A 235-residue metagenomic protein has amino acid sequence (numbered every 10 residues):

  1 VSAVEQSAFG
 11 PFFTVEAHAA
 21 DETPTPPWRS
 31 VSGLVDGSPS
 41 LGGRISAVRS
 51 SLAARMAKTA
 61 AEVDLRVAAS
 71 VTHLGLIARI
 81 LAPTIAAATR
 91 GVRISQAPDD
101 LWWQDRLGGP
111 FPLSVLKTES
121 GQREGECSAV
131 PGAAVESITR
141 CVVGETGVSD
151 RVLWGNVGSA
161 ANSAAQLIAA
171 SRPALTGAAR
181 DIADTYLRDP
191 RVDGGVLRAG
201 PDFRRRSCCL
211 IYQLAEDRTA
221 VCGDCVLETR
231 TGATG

Functional and structural regions predicted by a protein language model:
V1-V67: Generic N-terminal leader/targeting and pre-domain segments
A8, V192-D193, A233: Intrinsically disordered, low-complexity segments enriched in small/polar residues
A8-P11, P27, A97-D99, G109-F111 (+1 more regions): Generic structural motif recognizing short loop/turn segments at the entrances and edges of beta-strands
P11-V15, S30, D105, L113 (+2 more regions): Intrinsically disordered, low-complexity regions enriched in small/polar residues
P27-S30, E145-S149, S171, E228-T231: General structural signal for secondary-structure boundaries
S38-P201: Hydrophobic, aromatic-lined core segments that form the binding pocket/scaffold for planar heteroaromatic ligands
A82, A86, R93-S95, D217-A220 (+1 more regions): Nucleic-acid modification enzymes, centered on SAM-dependent nucleic-acid methyltransferases
R205-R230: Local cysteine-cluster metal-coordination motifs and their immediate loop/turn environment, predominantly Fe-S cluster
